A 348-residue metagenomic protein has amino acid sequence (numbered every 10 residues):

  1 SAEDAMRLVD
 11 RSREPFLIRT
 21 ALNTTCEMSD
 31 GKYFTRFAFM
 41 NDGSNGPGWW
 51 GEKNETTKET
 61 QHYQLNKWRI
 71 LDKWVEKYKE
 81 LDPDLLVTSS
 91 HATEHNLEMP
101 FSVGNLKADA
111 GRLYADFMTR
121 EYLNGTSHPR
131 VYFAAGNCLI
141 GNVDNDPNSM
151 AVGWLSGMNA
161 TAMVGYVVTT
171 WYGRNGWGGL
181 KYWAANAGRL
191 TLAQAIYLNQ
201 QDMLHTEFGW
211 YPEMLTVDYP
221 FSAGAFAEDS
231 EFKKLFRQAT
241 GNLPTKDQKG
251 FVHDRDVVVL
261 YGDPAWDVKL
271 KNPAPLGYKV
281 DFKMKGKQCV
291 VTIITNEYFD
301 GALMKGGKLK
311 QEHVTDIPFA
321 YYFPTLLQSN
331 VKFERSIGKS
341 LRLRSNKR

Functional and structural regions predicted by a protein language model:
S1-R348: Cysteine-dependent hydrolase recognition
